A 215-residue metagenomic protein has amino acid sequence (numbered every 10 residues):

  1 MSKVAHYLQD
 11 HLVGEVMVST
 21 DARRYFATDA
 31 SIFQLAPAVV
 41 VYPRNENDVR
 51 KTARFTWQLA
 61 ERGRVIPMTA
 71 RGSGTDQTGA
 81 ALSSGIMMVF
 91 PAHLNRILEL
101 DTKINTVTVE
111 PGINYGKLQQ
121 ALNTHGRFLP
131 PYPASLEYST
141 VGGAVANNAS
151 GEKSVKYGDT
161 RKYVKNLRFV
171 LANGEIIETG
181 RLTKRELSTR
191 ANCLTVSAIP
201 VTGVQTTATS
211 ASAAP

Functional and structural regions predicted by a protein language model:
M1-I66, S73-N105, Y157: N-terminal flexible segment immediately upstream of the FAD-binding catalytic core in FAD-dependent oxidoreductases
M1-V4, F26-A27, M68-R71, H125-P131 (+1 more regions): A broad, low-specificity signal for short, low-complexity segments enriched in glycine/proline and polar/charged
I97-L100, V107-P215: FAD-binding subdomain of flavoenzyme oxidoreductases
